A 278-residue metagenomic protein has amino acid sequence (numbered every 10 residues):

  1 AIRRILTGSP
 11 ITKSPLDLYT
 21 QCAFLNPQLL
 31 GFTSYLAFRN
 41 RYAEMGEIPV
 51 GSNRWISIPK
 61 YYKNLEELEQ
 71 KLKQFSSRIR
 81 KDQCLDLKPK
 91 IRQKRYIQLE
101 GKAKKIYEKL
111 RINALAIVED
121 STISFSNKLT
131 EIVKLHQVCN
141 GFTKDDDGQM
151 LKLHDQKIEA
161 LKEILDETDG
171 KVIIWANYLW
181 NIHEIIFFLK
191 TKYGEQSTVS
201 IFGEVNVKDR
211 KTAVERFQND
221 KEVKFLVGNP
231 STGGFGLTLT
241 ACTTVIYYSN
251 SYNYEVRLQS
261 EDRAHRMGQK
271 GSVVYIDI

Functional and structural regions predicted by a protein language model:
A1, I5-L6, G31-G170: Inter-lobe coupling linker of SF2 helicases/translocases
A1, Q70, Q74, Y96 (+8 more regions): Helicase-associated low-complexity regulatory tails and linkers flanking the ATPase motor
A1-L36, C84-R111, K224, G228-I278: SF2 helicase/translocase ATPase core recognition
T7, C139, A176, F202 (+1 more regions): Short beta-strand/turn micro-motifs composed of small residues that flank or help shape donor/cofactor-binding pockets
I79, H136, K157, R210 (+1 more regions): Short, cationic motifs built from Arg/Lys/His that form the positively charged side of catalytic pockets
Q149-L151, F202-V205, N250-Y252: Short, contiguous acidic/charged loop-to-helix segments that flank catalytic cores in large enzymes
H154, N177-W180: Helix N-cap/beta->alpha junction signal
I173-W175, H183-I186, K192-G233: Conserved helicase ATPase core of P-loop NTP-dependent helicases/translocases
